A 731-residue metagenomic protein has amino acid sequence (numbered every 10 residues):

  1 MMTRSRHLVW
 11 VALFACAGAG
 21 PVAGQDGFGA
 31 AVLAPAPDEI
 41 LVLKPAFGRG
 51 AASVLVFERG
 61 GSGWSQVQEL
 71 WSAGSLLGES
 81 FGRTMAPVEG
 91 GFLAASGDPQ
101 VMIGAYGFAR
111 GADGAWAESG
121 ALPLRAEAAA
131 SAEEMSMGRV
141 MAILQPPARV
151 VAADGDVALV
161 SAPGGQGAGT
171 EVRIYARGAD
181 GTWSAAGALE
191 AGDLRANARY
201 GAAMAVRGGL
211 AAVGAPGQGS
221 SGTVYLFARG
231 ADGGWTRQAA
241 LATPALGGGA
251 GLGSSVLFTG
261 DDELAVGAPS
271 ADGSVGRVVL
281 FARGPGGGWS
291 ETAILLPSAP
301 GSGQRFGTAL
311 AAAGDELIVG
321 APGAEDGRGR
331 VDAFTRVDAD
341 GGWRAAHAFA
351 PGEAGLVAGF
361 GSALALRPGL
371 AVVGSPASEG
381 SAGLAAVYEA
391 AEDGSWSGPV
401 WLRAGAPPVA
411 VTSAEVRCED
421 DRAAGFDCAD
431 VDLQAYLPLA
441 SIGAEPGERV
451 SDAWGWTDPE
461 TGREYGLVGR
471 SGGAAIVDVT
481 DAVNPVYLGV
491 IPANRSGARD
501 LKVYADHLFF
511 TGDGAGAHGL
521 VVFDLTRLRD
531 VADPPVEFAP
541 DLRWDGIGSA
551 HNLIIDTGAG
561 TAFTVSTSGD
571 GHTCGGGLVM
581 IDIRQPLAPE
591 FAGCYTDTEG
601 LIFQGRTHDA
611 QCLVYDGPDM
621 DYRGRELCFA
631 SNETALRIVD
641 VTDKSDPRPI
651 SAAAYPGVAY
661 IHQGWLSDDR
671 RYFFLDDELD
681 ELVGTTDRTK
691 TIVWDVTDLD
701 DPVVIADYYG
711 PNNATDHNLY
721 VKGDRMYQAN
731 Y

Functional and structural regions predicted by a protein language model:
M1-M2, G24: Initiator methionine at the very start of the polypeptide chain
M2-V9: Bacterial N-terminal signal peptides that target proteins for export
W10-G18: Bacterial N-terminal signal peptides
V22-Y731: Feature marking well-ordered beta-strand scaffolds used for ligand recognition
